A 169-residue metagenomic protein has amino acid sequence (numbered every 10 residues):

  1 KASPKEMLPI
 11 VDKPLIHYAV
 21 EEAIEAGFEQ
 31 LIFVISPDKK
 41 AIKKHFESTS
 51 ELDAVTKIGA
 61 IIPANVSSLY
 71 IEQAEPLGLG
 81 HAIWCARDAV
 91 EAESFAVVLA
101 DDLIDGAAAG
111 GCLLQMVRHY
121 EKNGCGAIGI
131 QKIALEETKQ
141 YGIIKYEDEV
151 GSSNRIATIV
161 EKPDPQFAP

Functional and structural regions predicted by a protein language model:
K1-A54, S68, Q73, A109-Q115: N-terminal glycine-rich phosphate-binding loop and ensuing alpha1 helix
S3, A64-V66, S152-R155: Residue-level signal for beta-strand positions within conserved beta-sheet cores that form or flank
P9, Y70-E72, I128, T158-E161: Structural signal for conserved beta-strand scaffold positions within catalytic alpha/beta enzyme cores
G27-F28, E91, K122, R155: Short loop/turn motifs at secondary-structure junctions
K40, D105, D164-F167: Short, acidic Gly/Pro/Ser/Thr-rich loop/turn segments
I42-K44, L52-D148: Conserved beta-loop-beta/alpha segment of the NTase-like Rossmann-fold superfamily that binds/positions NTPs
E147-P169: A short, charged helix-loop
